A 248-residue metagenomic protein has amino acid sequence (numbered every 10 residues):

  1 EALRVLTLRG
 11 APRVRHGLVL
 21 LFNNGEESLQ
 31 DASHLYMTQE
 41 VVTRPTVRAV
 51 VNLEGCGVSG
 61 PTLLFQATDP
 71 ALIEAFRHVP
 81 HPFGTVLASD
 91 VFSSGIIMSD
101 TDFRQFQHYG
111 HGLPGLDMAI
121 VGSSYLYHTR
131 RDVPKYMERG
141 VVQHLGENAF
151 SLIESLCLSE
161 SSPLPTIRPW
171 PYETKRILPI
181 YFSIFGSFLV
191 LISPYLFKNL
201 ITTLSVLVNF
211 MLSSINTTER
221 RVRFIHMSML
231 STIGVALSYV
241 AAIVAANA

Functional and structural regions predicted by a protein language model:
E1-L191: Soluble extramembrane regions of membrane proteins in the secretory/endomembrane system
G186-V208: Acidic/histidine-rich catalytic neighborhood
I201-A248: Alpha-helical transmembrane segments of integral membrane proteins
